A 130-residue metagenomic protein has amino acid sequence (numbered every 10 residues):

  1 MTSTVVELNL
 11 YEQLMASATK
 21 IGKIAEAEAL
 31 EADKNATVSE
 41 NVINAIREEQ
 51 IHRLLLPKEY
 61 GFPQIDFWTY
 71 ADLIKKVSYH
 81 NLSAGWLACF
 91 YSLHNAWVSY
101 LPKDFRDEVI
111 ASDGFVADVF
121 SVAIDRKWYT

Functional and structural regions predicted by a protein language model:
T2-L56, F62-D72: Alpha-helical interface subdomain recognition
E40-E48, R53-T130: Glycine-rich flavin
